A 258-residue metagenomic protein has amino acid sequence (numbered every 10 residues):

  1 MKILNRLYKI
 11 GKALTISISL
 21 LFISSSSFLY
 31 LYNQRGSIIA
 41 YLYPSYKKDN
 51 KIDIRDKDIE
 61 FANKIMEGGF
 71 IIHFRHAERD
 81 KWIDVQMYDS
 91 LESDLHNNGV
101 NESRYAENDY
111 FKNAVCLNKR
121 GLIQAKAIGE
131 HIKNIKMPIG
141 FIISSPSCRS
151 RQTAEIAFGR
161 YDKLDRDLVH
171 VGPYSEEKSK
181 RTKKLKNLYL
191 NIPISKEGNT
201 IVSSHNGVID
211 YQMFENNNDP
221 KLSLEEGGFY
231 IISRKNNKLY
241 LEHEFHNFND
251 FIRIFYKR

Functional and structural regions predicted by a protein language model:
K2-L21: N-terminal Sec-pathway targeting helices
L21-L31: Hydrophobic alpha-helical membrane-insertion segments, chiefly the h-region of N-terminal signal peptides
N33-Y174, S179, N216-Y230, R234-R258: Active-site-proximal alpha-helix that buttresses catalytic centers in soluble enzyme cores
G69-I71, K196-S204: Generic beta-sheet signal
F74-D80, V202-I209: Histidine-centered catalytic micro-motifs
I135-M137, I194-G198: Glycine-rich phosphate-binding loop signature in dinucleotide/nucleotide-binding domains
T182-I194: A short, acidic, amphipathic alpha-helical segment used as a generic capping/interface helix at domain edges
